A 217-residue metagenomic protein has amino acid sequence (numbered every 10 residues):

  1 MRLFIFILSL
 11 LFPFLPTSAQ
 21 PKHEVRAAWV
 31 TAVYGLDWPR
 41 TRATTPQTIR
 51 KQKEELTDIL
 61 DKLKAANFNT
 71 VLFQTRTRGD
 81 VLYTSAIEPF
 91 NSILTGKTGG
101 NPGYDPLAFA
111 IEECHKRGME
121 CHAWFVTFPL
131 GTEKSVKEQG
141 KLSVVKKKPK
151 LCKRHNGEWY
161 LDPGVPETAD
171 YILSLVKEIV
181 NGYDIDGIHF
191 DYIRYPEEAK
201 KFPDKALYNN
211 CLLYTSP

Functional and structural regions predicted by a protein language model:
I5-P13: Bacterial N-terminal signal peptides
Q20-A43: Boundary/entry segment of secreted carbohydrate-active catalytic domains
H23-A27, F68-T75, P106-L151, H189: Glycine-rich, aromatic-flanked loop segments that form ligand/cofactor-binding clefts across common enzyme folds
G35-K51, F128-E178: Active-site-adjacent "subsite" loops/lids of carbohydrate-active enzymes
E54-G79: Catalytic domains of carbohydrate-active enzymes, especially glycoside hydrolases
I59-A66, A110-E113, Y160-Y192: An active-site-proximal structural segment forming one wall of the substrate-binding cleft that immediately precedes
Y83-T95, P129-H155, I193-L212: Aromatic- and acidic-residue-enriched segments that line the glycan-binding/catalytic groove of carbohydrate-active
Y214-P217: Conserved small/polar residues in nucleotide/adenosyl-binding loops
